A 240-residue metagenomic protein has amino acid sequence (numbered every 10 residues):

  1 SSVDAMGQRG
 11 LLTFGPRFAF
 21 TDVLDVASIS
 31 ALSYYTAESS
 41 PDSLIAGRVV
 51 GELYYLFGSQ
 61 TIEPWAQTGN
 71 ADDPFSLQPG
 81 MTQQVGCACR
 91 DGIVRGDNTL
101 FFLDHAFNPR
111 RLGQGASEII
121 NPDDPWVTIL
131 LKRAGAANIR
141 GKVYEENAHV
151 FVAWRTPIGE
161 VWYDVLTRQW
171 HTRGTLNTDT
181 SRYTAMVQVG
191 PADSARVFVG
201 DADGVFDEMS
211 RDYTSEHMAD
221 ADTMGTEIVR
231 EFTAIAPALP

Functional and structural regions predicted by a protein language model:
S1-V143, H171-D179: Beta-propeller and closely related beta-pinwheel folds
T82-P240: Beta-sheet repeat architectures centered on beta-propellers
